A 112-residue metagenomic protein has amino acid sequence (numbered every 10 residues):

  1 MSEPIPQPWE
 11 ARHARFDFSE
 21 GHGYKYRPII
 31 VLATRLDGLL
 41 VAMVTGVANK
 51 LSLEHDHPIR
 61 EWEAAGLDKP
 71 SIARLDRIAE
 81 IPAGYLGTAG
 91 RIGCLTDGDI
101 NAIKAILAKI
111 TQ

Functional and structural regions predicted by a protein language model:
E20-Y26, V31-A65: Compact nucleic-acid interaction/catalytic patches
W62-Q112: C-terminal terminal-subdomain/extension
